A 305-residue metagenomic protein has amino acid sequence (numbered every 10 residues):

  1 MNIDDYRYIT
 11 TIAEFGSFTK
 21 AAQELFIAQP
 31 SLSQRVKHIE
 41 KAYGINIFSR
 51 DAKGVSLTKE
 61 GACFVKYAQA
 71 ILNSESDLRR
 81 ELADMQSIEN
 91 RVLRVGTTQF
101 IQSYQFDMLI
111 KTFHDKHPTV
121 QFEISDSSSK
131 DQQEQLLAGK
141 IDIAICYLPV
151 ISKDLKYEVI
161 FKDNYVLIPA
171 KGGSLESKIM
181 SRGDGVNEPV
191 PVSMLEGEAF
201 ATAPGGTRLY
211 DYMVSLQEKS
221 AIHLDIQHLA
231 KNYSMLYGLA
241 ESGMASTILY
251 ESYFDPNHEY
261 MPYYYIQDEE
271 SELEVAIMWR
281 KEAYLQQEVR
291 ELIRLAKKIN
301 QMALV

Functional and structural regions predicted by a protein language model:
T10-A28: Short helix-boundary/capping micro-motifs
Q29-P30, Q34, R80-H117, Q121-E134 (+2 more regions): N-terminal winged-helix
E40-K59: A short LG(V/I)-centered, amphipathic sequence patch enriched for acidic residue(s) preceding the LG motif
A42-Y43, F64-Q86: Alpha-helical linker/hinge and terminal dimerization helices associated with HTH transcriptional regulators
Y104, S177, G183-S220, L285-I293 (+1 more regions): Secondary-structure junction motif
K116, D211, E251-E259, D268-V305: C-terminal effector-binding regulatory domain of bacterial HTH transcription factors
K116, S127-G197, S252-H258, S271: Acidic, Gly/Pro-rich loop/turn segments at junctions of secondary structure
K153-V159, D163, K231-E282: Beta-alpha-beta core module
